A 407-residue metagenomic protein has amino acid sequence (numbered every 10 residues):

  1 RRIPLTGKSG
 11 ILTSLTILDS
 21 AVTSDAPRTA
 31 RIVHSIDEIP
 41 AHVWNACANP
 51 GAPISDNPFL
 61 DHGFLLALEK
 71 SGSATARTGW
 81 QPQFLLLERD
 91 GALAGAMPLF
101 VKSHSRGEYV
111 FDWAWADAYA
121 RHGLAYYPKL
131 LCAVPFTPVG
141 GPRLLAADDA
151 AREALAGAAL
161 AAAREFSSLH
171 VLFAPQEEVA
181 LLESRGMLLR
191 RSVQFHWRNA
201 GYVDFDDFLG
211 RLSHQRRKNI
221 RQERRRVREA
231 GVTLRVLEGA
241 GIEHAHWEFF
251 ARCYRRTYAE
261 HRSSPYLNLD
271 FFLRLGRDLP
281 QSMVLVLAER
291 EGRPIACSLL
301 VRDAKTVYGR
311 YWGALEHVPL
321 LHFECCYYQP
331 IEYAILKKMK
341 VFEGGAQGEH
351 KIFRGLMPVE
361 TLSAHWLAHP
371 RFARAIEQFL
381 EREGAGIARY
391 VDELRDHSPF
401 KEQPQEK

Functional and structural regions predicted by a protein language model:
R1-P4: Ser/Thr/Pro/Gly-rich low-complexity, intrinsically disordered segments
G7, I11-K407: N-acyltransferase acceptor-side catalytic subdomain
